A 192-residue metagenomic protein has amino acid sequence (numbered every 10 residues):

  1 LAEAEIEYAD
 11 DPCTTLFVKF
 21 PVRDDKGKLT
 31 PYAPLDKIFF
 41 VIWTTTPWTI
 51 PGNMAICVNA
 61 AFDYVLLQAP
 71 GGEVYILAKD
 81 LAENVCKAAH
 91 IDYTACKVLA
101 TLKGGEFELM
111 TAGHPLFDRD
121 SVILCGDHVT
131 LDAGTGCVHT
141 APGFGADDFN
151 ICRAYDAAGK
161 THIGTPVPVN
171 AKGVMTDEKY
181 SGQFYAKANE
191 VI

Functional and structural regions predicted by a protein language model:
L1-V41, T49-I50: Active-site cores that bind ATP or allylic diphosphates and position pyrophosphate for catalysis
L29-V41, P47-I192: Non-cofactor substrate-recognition interfaces
